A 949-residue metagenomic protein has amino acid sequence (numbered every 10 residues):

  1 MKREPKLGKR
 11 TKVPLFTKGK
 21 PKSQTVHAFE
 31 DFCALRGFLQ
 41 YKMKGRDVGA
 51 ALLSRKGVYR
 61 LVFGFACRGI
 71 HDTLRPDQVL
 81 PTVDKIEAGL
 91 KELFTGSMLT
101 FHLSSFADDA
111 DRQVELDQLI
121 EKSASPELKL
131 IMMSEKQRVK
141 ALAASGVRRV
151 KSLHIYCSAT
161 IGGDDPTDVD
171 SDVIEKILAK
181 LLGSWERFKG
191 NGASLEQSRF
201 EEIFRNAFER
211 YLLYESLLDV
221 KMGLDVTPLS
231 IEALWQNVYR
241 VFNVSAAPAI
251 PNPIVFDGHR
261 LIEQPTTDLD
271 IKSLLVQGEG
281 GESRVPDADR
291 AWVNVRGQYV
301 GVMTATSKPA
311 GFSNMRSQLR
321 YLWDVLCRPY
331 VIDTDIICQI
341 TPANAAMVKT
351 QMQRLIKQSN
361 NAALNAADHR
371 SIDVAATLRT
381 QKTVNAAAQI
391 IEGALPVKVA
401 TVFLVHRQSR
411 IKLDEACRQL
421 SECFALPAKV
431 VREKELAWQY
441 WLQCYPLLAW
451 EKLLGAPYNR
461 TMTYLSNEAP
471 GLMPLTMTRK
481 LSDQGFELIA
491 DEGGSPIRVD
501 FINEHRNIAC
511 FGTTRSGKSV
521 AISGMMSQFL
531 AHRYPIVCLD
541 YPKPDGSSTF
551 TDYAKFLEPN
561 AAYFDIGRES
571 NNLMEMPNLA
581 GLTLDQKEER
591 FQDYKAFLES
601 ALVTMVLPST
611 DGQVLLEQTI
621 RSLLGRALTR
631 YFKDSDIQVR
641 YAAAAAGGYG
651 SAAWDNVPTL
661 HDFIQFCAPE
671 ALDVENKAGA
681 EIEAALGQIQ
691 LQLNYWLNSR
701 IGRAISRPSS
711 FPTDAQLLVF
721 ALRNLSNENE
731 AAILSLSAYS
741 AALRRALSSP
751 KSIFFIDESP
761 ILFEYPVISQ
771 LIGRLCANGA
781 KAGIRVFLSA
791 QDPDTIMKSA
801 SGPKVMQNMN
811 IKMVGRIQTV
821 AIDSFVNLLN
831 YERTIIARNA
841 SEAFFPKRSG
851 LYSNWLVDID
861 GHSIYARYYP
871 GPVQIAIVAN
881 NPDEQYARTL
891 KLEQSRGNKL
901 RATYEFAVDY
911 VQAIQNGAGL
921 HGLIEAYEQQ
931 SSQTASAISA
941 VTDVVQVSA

Functional and structural regions predicted by a protein language model:
K2-T463: Extended, folded cores of ATP/NTP-driven motor/assembly subunits in large transport and secretion machines
S23-V58, A288, T476-F511, A521 (+1 more regions): The Walker A/P-loop phosphate-binding site
C67-G69, S105, A159-I161, R407-S409 (+6 more regions): Short, flexible loop/turn elements at secondary-structure junctions
I70-L74, F101-L128, M132, A143 (+2 more regions): Switch/coupling segment of Walker-type NTPase motor domains
V79-F94, A343, W441-P496, T551-L557 (+4 more regions): P-loop NTPase motor domains
L153-I155, P535, Q716, S752: The start of beta-strands in P-loop NTPase/AAA+ ATPase cores
N361-A363, G493-P496, F501-S516, V520-Q528 (+5 more regions): Conserved P-loop NTPase motor cores
I835-R888: Conserved P-loop NTPase
